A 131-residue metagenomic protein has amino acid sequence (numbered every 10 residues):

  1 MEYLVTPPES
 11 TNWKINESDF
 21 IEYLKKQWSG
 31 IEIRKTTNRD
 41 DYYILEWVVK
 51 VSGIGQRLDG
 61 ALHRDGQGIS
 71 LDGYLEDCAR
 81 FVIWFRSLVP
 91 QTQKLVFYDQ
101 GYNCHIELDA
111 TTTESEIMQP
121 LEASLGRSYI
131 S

Functional and structural regions predicted by a protein language model:
M1-G30, S131: Short, extreme N-terminal segment that most often corresponds to the first beta-strand
E2, E22, D41-Y42, E46 (+3 more regions): Intrinsically disordered, low-complexity N-terminal regions enriched in serine/proline/glycine with scattered basic
E2-T6, E46-V48, D59-A61, G68-S70 (+2 more regions): Ordered hydrophobic segments in well-structured contexts
T11, I15, D19, G73-E76 (+2 more regions): Alpha-helix boundary/N-cap detector
K26-D72: Short, intrinsically disordered low-complexity segments
Q67-F85: Mid-chain, well-packed structural core segment of small domains
I83-S131: Acidic, proline/glycine-rich low-complexity IDRs
